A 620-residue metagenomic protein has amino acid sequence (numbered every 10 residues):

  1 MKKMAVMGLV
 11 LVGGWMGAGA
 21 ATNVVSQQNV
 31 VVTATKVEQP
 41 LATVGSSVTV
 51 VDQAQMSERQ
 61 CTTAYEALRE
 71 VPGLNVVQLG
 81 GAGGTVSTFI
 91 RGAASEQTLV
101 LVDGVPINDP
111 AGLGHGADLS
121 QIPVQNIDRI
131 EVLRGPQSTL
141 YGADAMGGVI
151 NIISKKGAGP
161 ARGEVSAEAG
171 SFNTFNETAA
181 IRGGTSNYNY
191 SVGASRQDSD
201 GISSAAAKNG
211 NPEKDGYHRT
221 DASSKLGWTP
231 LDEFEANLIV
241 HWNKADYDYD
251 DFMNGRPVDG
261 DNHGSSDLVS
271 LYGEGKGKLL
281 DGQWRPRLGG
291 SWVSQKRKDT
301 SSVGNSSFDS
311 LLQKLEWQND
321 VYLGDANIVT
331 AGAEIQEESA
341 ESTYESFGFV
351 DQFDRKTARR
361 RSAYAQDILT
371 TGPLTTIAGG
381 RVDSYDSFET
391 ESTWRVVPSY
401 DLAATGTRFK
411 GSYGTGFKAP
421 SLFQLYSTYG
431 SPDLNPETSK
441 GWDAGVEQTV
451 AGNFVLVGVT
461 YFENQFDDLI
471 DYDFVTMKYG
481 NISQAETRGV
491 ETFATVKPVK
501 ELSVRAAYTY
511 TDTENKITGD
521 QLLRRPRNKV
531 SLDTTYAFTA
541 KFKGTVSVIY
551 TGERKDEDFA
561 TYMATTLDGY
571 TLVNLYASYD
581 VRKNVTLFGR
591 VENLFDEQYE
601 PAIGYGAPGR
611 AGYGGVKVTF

Functional and structural regions predicted by a protein language model:
V6-M7, R182-G183, G227-L231, N319 (+2 more regions): Conserved C-terminal beta-signal and adjacent last beta-strands/turns of outer-membrane beta-barrel proteins
T33, Y65, R69-P106: Extracytoplasmic beta-strand/coil segments of soluble accessory domains associated with Gram-negative outer-membrane
A64-A67, G84-F89, T98-L101, A117-P123 (+3 more regions): N-terminal periplasmic accessory domains that precede and gate Gram-negative outer-membrane beta-barrel machines
P106-R134: Short acidic/polar hinge/loop motifs at secondary-structure boundaries that mediate gating or recognition
S138-T139, N151, A158-P160, E168 (+3 more regions): Periplasmic-side early beta-strands and strand-to-turn transitions of outer-membrane beta-barrels
T229-L231, H241, R285, G324-T330 (+6 more regions): Structural signature of Gram-negative outer-membrane beta-barrels, strongest in the C-terminal barrel of TonB-dependent
G255-K278, F308-L311, K356-R359, D401 (+6 more regions): Outer-membrane beta-barrel signature, preferentially recognizing the C-terminal barrel domain of Gram-negative
D325, V329, T370-T376, E463-Q465 (+3 more regions): Gram-negative outer-membrane beta-barrel transporters
